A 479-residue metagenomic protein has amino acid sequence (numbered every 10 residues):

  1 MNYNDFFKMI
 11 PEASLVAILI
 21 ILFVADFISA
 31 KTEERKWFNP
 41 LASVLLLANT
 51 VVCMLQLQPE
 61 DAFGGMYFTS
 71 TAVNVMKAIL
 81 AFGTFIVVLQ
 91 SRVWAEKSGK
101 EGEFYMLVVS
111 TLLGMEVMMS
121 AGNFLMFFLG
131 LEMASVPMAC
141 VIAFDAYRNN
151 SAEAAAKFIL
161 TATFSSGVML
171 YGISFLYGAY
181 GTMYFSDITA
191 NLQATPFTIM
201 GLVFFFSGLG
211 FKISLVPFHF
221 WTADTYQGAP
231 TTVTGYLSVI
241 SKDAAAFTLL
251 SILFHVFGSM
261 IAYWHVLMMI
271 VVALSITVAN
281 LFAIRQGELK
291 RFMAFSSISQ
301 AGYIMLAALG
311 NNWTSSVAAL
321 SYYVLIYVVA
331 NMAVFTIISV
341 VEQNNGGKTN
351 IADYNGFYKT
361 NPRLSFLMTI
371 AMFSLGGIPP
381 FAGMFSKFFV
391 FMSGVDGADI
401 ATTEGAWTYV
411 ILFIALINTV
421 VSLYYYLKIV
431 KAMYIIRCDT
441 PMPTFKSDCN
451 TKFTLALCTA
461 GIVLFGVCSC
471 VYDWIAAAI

Functional and structural regions predicted by a protein language model:
M1-I479: Alpha-helical transmembrane segments of multi-pass membrane proteins predominantly involved in bioenergetics
